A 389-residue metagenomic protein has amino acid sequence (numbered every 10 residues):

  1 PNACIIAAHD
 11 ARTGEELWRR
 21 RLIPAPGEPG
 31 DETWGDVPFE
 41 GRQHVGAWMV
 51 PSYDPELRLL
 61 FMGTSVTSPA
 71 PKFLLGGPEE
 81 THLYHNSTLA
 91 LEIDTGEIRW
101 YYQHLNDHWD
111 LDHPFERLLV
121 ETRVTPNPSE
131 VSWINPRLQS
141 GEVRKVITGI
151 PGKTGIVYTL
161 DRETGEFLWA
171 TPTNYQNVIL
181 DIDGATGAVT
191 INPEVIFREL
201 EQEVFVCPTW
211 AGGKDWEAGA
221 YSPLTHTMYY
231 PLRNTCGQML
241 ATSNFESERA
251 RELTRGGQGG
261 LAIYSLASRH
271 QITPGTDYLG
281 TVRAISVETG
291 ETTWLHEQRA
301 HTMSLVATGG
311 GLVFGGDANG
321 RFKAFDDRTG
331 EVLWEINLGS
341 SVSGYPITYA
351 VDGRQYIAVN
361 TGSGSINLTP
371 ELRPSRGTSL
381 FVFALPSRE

Functional and structural regions predicted by a protein language model:
I6-G41, E56, T67-S68, L74-H113 (+4 more regions): Extracytoplasmic/lumenal domain signature
V37-A47, P208-G213: Active-site glycine- and acidic-residue-rich loops that bind and position anionic ligands or nucleotide-like cofactors
A47-V50, D54: Beta-propeller folds
S52, E194, E201-F205, A211-G237: Long, low-complexity segments enriched in small/aliphatic residues
L57-G63: Short coil-to-beta-strand
L59, H226-T227, G311-L312: Conserved active-site beta-strand-loop modules that form the wall/rim of enzyme catalytic pockets and either contain
